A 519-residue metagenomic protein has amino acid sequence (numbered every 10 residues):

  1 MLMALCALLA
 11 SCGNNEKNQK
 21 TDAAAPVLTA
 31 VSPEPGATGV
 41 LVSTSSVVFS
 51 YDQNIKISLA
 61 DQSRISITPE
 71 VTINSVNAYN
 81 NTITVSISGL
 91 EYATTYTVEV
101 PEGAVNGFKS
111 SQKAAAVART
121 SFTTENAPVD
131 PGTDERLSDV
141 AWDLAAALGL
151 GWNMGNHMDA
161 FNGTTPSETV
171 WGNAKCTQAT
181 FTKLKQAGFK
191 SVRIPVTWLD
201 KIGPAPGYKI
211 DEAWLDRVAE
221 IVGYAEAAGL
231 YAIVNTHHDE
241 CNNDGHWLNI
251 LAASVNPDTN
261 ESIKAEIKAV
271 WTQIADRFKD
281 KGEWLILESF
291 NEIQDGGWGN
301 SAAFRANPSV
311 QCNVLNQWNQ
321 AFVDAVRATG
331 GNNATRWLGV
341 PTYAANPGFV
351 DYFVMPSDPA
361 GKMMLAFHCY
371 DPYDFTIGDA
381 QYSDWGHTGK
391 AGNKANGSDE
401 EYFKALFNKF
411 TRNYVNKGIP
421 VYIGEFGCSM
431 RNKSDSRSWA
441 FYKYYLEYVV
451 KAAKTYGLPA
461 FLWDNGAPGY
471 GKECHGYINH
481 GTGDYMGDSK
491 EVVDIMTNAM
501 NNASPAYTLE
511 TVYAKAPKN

Functional and structural regions predicted by a protein language model:
L8-S11: C-terminal motif of bacterial Sec signal peptides marking the signal peptidase cleavage site
Q19-A37, Y92, E102-P128: Acidic, Ser/Thr/Gly/Pro-rich low-complexity segments and short DxT(G/T)-type signature motifs
S43-V76, G103-N106: Short, surface-exposed alpha-helix to beta-strand junction/turn motifs within ectodomains of secreted and cell-envelope
A127-S191: N-terminal carbohydrate-binding accessory modules
M154-C176, P204-I210, D374-Y402: Acidic/histidine-rich helix-loop elements that form or flank divalent-metal/phosphate-binding sites at the catalytic
G172-S191, K209-T236, N242-S289, N316-G330: An active-site-proximal structural segment forming one wall of the substrate-binding cleft that immediately precedes
E261-D399, A405-C428, T455-L458: Active-site region of glycoside hydrolase catalytic domains
K433-N519: Aromatic-rich peripheral "rim/lid" segments of glycoside hydrolase catalytic domains that contact and position glycan
